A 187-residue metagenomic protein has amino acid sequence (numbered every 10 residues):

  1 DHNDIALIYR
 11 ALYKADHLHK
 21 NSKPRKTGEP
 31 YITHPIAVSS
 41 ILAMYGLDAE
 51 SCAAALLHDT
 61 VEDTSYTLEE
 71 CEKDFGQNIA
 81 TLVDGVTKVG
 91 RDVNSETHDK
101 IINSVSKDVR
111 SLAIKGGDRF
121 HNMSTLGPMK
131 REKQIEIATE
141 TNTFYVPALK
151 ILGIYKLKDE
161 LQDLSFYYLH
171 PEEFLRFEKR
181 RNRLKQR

Functional and structural regions predicted by a protein language model:
D1-R187: Active-site helical microenvironments for divalent-metal-assisted chemistry
